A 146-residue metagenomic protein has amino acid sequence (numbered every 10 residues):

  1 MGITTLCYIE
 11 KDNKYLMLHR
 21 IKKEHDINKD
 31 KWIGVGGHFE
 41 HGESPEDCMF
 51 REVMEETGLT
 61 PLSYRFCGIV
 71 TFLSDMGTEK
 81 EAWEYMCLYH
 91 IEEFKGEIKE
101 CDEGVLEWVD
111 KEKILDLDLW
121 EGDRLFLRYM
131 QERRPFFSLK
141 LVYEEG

Functional and structural regions predicted by a protein language model:
M1-M17, H38-E40: Conserved N-terminal beta-strand and adjoining loop/helix that marks the start of the Nudix/MutT-like hydrolase domain
L16-M17, E24-I27: Short N-terminal binding/cap micro-motifs at the start of the first secondary-structure element
D26-D30, W83: A conserved beta-turn-beta hairpin within the catalytic core of GNAT-like acetyltransferases that forms part
K29-W32, H38: A positional/architectural concept
F39-L62, L73-Y129: Unchanged
M130-G146: Charged phosphate-binding loop/patch that engages nucleotide di/tri-phosphates or the phosphate backbone of nucleic
